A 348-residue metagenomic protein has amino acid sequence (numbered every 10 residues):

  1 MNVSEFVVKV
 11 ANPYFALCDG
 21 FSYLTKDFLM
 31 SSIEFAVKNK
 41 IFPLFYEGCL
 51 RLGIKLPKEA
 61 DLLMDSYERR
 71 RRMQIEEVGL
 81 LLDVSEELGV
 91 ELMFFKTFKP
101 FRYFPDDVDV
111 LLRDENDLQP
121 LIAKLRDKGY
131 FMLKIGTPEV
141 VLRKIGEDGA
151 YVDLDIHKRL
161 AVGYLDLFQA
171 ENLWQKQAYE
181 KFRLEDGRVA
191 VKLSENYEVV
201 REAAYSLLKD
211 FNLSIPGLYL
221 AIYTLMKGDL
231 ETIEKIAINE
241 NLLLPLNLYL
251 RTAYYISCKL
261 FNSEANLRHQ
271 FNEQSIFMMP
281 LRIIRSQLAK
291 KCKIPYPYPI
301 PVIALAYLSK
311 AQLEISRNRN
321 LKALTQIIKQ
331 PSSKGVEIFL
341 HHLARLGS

Functional and structural regions predicted by a protein language model:
M1-D106, L112-S348: Conserved NTP-donor binding/palm subdomain of two-metal-ion nucleotidyltransferases/polymerases, i.e., the charged
